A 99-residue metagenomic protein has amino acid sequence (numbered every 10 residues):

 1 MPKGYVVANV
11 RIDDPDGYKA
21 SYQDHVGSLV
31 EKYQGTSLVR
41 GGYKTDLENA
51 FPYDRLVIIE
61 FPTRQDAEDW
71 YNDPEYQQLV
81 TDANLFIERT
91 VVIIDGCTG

Functional and structural regions predicted by a protein language model:
M1-R55, P62-D69, D95-G99: Short S/T/G/P-rich N-terminal loop/turn motif that feeds into the first structured element of a domain
R55-V57, R89-T90: Generic beta-strand structural signal
A67-V92: C-terminal structural segments of small proteins and small subunits
